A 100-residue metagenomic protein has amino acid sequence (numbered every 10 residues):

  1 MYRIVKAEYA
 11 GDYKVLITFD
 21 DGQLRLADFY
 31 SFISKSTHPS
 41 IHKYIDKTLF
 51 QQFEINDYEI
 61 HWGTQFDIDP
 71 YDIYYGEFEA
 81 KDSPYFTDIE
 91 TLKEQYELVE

Functional and structural regions predicted by a protein language model:
M1-E100: Motif-centric detector for short Cys/His coordination patterns
